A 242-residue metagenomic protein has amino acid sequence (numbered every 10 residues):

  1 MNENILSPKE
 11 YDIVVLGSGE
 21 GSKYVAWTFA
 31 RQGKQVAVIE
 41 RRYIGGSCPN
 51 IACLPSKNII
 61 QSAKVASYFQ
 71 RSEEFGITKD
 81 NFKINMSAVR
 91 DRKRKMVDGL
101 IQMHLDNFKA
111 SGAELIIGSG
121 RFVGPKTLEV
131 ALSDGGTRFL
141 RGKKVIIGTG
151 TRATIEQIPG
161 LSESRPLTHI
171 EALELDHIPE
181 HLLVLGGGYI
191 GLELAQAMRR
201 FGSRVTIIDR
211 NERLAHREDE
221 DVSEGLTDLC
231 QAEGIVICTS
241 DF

Functional and structural regions predicted by a protein language model:
N2-Y11, W27-K34, I39-I178, N211-A215 (+2 more regions): Glycine-rich flavin
N4-G19, I178-G188: Beta1/beta-strand and adjacent pyrophosphate-binding region of the FAD-binding site in flavoprotein oxidoreductases
E10-V38, G191-R200: N-terminal Rossmann-like FAD-binding beta1-loop-alpha1 element of flavoenzymes
G17, I51, I146, R204-I207: A general, composition-driven signal for non-globular sequence regions
R165, D176-E218: Rossmann-like NAD(P)H-binding beta-loop-alpha module
